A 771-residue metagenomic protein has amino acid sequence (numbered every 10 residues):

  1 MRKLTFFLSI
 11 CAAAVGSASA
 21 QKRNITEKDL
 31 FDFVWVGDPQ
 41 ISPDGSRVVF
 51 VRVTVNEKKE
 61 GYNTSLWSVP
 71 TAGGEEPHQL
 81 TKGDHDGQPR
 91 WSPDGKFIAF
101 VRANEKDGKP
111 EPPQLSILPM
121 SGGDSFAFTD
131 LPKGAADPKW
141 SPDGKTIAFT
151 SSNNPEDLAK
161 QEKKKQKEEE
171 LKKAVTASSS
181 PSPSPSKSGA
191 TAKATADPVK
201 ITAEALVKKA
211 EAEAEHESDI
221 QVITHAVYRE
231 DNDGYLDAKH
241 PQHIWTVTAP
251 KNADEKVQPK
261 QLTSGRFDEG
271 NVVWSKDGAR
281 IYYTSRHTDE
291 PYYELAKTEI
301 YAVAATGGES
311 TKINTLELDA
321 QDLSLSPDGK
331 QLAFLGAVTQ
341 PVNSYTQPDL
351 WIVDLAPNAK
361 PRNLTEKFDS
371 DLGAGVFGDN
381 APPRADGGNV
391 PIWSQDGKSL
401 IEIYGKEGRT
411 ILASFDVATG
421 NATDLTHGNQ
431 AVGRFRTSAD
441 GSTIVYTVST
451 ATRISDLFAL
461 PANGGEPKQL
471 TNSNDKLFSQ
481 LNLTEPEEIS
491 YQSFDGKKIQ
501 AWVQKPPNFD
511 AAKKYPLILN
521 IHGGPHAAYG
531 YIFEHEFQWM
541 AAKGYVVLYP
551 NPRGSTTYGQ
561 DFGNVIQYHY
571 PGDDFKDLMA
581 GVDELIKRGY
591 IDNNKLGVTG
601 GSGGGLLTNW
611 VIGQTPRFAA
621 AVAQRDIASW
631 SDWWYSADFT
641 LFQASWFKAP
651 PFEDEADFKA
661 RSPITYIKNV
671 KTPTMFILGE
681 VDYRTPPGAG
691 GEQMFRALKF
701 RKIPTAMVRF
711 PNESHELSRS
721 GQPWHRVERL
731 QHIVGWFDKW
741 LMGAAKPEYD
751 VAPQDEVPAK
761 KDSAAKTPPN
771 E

Functional and structural regions predicted by a protein language model:
E27, E75-H78, G123-S125, K256-Q261 (+5 more regions): Predominantly a core beta-strand signature of beta-propeller blades across repeat-based propeller domains
K28-T64, A238-Q242: Beta-strand-rich domains and repeat architectures in extracellular enzymes and scaffolds, especially beta-propellers
F33-V48, G83-V101, D124-S125, D130-A148 (+13 more regions): Conserved beta-propeller blade repeats
K58-T64, K106-P113, L236-P241, P291-T298 (+3 more regions): Short, solvent-exposed loop/turn segments at conserved positions within beta-propeller repeat blades
N63-T64, S152-A253, T284, E294-Y301 (+6 more regions): Predominantly five- to eight-bladed beta-propeller fold
P70-G74, P119-G123, A249-A253, A304-G308 (+3 more regions): Short loop/turn segments that connect beta-strands within beta-propeller blades
S326, A431-E771: Serine-hydrolase catalytic core recognition
